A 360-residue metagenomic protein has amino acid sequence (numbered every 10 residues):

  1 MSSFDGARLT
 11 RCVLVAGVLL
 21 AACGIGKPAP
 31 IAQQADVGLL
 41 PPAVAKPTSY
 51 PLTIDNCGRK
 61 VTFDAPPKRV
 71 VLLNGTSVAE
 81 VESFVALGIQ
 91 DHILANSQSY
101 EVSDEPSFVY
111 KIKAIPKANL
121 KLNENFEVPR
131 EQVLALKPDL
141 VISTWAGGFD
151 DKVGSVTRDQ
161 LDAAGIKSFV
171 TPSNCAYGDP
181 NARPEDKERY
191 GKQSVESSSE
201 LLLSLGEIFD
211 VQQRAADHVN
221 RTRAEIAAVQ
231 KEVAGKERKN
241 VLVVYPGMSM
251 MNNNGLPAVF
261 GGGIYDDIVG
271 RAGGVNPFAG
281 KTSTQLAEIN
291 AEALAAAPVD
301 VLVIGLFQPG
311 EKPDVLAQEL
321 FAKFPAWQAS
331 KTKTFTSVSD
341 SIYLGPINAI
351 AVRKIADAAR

Functional and structural regions predicted by a protein language model:
S2-V15, A21-S83, E207-P246, P298 (+1 more regions): Bacterial Sec-exported substrate-binding components of ABC uptake systems
N56-G58, N119-P129, T282-A291: Short helix-initiation/N-cap motifs at beta->coil->alpha
P67-R69, N119-N123, T144-G148, P184-K192 (+3 more regions): Second-shell loop/turn segments in exported
L72-L136, L140-D150, P277: A short, structured surface patch at a secondary-structure boundary
E101-P106, G147-V156, I166-S204, K236-I264 (+1 more regions): Extracytoplasmic ligand-binding site segments that recognize negatively charged/polar headgroups
E127-L140, V156, E288-P298: Short helices/loops that flank or line small-molecule/ion binding pockets
D159, A164, R189-L201, K281 (+2 more regions): Structured C-terminal subdomain patch of bacterial secreted/periplasmic proteins
G255-L286: Alpha-helical, coiled-coil/dimerization segments enriched in small aliphatic residues
